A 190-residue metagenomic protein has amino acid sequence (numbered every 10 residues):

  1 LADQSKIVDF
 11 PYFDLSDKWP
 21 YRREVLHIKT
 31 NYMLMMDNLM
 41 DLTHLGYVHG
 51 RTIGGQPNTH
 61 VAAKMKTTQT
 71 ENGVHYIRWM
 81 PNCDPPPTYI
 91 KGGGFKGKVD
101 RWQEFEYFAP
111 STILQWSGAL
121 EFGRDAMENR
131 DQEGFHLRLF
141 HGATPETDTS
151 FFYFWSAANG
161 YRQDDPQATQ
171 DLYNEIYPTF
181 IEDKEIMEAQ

Functional and structural regions predicted by a protein language model:
D3-Q190: C-terminal catalytic domain of Rieske-type non-heme iron oxygenases
